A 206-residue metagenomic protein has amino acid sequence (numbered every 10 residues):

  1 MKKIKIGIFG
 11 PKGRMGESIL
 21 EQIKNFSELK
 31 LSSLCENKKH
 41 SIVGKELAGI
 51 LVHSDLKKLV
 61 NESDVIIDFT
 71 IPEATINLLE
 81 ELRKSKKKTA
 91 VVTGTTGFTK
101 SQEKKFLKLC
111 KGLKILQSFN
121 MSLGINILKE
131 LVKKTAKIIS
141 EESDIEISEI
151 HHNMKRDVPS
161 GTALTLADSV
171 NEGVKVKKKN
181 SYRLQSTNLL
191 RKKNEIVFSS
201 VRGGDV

Functional and structural regions predicted by a protein language model:
K2, F9-K57, S140-V206: C-terminal substrate-binding/catalytic lobe of Rossmann-fold NAD(P)-dependent oxidoreductases
K2-I4, T89: Nucleotide donor/acceptor-binding cores
R14-I19, A74-N77, S101-Q102, I125-L128: Short glycine/serine/threonine-rich phosphate/pyrophosphate-binding segments that cradle anionic phosphate groups
S63: An anion/phosphate-binding loop that grips the pyrophosphate of nucleotide cofactors and donors
I66-I67: N-terminal Rossmann-like NAD(P) cofactor-binding module of classical short-chain dehydrogenase/reductase
P72, L78-S101: ADP-ribose/adenylate-binding Rossmann-like module
K87-A90, K105-S122, S140-I145: Rossmann-fold dehydrogenase core element
G94-L116, N126-K134: Rossmann-fold NAD(P)-binding glycine/threonine-rich loop
